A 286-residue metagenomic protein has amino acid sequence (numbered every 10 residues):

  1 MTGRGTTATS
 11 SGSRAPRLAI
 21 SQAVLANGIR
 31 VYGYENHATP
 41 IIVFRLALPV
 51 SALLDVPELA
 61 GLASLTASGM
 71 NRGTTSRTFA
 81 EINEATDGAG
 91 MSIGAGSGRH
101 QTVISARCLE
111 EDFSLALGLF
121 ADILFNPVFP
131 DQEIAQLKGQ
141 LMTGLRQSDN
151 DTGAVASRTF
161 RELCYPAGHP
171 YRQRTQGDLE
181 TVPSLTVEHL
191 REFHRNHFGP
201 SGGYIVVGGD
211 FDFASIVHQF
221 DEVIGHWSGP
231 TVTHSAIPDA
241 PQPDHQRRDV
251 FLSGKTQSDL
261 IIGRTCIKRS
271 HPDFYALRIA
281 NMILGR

Functional and structural regions predicted by a protein language model:
M1-D55, T75-S114, A135, Q147-S201 (+2 more regions): Non-catalytic beta-strand/loop surface segments
A60-R72: Active-site SXXK
R72-S76, L124-Q132: Short, polar/flexible loop-turn hinges at active-site or ligand-entry regions and domain interfaces
L115-L119, I216-Q219: Charge-rich, low-aromatic oligomerization/scaffolding segments with amphipathic character
A121-F129, E222-T231: A common structural junction motif
D210: Carbohydrate-associated surface elements
